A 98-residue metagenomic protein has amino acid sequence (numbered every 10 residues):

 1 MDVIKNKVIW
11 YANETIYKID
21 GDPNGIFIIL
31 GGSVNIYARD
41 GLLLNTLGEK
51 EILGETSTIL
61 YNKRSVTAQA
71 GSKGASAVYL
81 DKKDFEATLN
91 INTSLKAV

Functional and structural regions predicted by a protein language model:
M1-R39, G48-S57, V66: Regulatory nucleotide-sensing modules
L43-V98: Cyclic-nucleotide recognition modules
